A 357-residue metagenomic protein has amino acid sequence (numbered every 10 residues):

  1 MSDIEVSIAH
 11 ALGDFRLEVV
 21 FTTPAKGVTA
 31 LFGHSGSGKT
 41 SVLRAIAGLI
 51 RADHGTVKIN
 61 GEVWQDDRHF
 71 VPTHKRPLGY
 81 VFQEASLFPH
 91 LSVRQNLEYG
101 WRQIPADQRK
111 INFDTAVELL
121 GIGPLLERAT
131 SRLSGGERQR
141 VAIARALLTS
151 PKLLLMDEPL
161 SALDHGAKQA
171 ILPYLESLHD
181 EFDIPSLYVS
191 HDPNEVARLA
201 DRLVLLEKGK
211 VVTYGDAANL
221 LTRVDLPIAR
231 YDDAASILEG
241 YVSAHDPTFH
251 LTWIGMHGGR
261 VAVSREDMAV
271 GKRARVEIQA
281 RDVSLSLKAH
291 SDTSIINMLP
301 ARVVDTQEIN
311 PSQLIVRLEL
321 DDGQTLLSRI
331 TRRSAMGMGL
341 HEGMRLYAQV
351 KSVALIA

Functional and structural regions predicted by a protein language model:
E62-D67, Q108-L125, E176-S177: Conserved ABC ATPase "signature" region
V63-G79, Q103: ABC ATPase NBD coupling module
A129-L133, E137: Conserved ABC ATPase signature
L148-K152: A short, proline-enriched helix->beta-strand linker immediately N-terminal to the Walker B motif in ABC-type P-loop
L154-E158: Catalytic Walker B motif of ABC-type/P-loop ATPase nucleotide-binding domains
D180, S190-G259: Internal alpha/beta loop-helix hairpins
G258-Q307, Q324, R332-A357: Glycine/charge-rich catalytic "coupling/switch" loops of P-loop NTPases
